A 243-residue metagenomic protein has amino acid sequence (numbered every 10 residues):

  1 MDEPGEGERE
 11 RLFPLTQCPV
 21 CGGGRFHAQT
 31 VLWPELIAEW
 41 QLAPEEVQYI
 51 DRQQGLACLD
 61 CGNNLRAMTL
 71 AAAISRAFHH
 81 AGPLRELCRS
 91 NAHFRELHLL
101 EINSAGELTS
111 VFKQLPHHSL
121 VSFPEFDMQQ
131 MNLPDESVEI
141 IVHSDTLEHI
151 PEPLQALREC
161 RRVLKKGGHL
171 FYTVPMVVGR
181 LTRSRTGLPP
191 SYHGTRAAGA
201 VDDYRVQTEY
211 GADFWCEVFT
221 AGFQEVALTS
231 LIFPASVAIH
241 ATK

Functional and structural regions predicted by a protein language model:
M1-E136, T208, F214, L231-T242: Conserved N-terminal segment of class I S-adenosyl-L-methionine
P4-T16, V20-G23, H27-L36, L154-R161 (+1 more regions): S-adenosyl-L-methionine-dependent methyltransferase catalytic module, highlighting the catalytic core
P44, I150, Y204-R205: A generic secondary-structure micro-motif detector that highlights 1-2 residue hydrophobic/ambivalent hotspots embedded
E101, E148, E159: Acidic-residue sensor for enzyme active/binding pockets
T109, P151, R180: Glycine/Thr-rich phosphate-binding loops of Rossmann-like dinucleotide-binding domains
M128, H143-T146, R205: Short, flexible active-site loop motifs that bind/organize anionic cofactors or intermediates
V138-V142: Hydrophobic beta-strand segment of the Class I
S144-H149, T173: Short catalytic micro-motifs in class I SAM-dependent methyltransferases
